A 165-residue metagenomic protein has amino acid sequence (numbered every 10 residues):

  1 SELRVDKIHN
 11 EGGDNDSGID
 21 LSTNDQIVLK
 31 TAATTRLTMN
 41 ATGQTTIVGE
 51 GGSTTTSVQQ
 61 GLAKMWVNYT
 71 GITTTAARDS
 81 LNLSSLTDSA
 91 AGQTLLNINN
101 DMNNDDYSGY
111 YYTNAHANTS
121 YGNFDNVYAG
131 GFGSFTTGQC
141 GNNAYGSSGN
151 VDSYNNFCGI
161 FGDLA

Functional and structural regions predicted by a protein language model:
S1-R78: Intrinsic low-complexity, repeat-rich intrinsically disordered segments enriched in small/flexible residues
A63-A165: Extracellular attachment/recognition segments
